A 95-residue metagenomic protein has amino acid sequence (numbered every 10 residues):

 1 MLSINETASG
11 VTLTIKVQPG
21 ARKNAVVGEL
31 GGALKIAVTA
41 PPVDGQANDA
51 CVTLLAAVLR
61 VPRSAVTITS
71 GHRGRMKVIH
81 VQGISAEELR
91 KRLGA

Functional and structural regions predicted by a protein language model:
M1-T53, V58-R63, T67-H72, K77-A95: Contiguous, often N-terminal, cationic amphipathic patches that form binding interfaces
